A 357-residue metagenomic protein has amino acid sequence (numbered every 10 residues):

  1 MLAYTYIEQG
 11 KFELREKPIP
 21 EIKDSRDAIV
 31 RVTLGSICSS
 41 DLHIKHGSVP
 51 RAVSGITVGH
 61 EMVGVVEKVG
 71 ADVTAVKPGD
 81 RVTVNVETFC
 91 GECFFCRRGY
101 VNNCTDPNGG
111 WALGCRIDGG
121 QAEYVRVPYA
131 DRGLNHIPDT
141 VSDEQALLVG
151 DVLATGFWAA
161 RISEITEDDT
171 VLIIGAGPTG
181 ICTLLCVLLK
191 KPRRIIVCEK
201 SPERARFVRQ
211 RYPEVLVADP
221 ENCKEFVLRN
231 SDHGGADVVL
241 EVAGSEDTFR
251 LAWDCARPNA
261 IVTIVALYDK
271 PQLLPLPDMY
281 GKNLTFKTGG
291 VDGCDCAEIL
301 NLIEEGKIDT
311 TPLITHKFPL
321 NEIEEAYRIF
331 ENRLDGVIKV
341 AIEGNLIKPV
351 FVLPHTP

Functional and structural regions predicted by a protein language model:
M1, K200, R250-D254, G293-P357: C-terminal hydrophobic helical "lid"/dimerization subdomain of Rossmann-like NAD(P)H-dependent oxidoreductases
P20-G35, S48-R97, P138-V141: Glycine-rich beta-strand-centered segment in the early N-terminal region that forms part of a ligand/cofactor-binding
C38, A75, N85-N135, D139: Cysteine-cluster motifs in flexible loop/terminal segments that predominantly coordinate metals
A75-P78, E167, P258: Short, flexible surface segments
G79, D168, E214, G235-A236 (+1 more regions): Local beta-strand N-terminus motif with an aromatic residue
D139-E221: Mid-domain Rossmann-like dinucleotide-binding core that forms the NAD(H)/NADP(H) cofactor-binding site
S163, L188, A205-T285, I347-V352: Glycine-rich cofactor phosphate-binding loops and adjacent beta1-alpha1 units of small-molecule cofactor enzyme domains
E199, A266, G290: Conserved acidic E/D residue at the C-terminus of a beta-strand in Rossmann-like folds
